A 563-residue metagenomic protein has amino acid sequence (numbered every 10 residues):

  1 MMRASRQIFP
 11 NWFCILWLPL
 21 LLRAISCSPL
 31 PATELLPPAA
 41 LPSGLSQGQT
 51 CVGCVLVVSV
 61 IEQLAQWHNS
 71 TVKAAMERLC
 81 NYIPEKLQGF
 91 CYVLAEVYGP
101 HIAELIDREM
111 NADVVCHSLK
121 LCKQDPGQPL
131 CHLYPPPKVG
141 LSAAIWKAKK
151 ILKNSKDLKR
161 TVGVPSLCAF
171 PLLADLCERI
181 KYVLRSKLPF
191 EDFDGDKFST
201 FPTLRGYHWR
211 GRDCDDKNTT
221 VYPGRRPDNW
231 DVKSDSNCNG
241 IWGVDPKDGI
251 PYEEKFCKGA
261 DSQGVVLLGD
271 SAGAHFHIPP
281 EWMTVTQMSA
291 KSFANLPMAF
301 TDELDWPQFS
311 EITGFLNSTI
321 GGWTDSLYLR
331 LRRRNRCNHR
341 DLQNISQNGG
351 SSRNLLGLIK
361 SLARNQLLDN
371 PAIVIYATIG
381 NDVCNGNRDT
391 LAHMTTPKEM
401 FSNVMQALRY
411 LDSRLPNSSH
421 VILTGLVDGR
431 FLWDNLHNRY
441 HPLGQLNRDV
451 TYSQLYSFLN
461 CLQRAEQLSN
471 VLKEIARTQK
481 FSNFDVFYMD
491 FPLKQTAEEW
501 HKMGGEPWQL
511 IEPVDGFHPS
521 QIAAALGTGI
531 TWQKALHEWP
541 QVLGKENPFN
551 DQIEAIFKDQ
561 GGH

Functional and structural regions predicted by a protein language model:
R6-C27: Cleavable N-terminal signal peptides of Sec/SRP-targeted secreted and luminal proteins
C27-Q63, W67, S186-P202, V244-I320: Signal-peptide-cleavage-adjacent N-terminal segments of secreted and extracellular proteins
S28-K187, S453-T478, F487-V514, I522-W539 (+1 more regions): Extracellular/luminal segments of secreted precursors and ectodomains of membrane proteins
K159-G259, G264: Extracellular calcium-associated, cysteine-rich motifs in secreted modular proteins
A272, I278, I345-G350, T378-I379 (+2 more regions): Cell-envelope and extracellular/periplasmic
M288-R409, E554-G561: Conserved SGNH/GDSL esterase-like catalytic core that processes O-acyl groups on lipids and polysaccharides
G357-Q521, A525, W532-P548, I553 (+1 more regions): Alpha-helical cap/lid subdomain in secreted, periplasmic, or secretory-pathway luminal O-acyl-processing enzymes
